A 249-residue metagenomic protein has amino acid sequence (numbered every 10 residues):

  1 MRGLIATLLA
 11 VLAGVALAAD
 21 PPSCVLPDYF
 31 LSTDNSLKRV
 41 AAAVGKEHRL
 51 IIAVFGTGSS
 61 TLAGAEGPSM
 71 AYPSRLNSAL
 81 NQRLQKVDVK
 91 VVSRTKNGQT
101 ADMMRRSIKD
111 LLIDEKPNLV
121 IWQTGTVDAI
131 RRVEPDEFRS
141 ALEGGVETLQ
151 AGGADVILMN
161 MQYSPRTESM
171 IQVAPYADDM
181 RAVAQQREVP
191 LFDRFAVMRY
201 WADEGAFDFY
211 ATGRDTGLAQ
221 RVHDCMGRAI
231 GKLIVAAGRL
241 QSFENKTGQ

Functional and structural regions predicted by a protein language model:
L4-L12: Sec-dependent N-terminal signal peptides
A13-A18: N-terminal signal peptide c-region/cleavage motif recognized by signal peptidases
P21-R94, D110-K116: Serine-esterase "nucleophile elbow" of acetyl-processing enzymes
I51-V54, Q85-E115, V127-L158: Internal alpha/beta domain cores that form substrate/cofactor-binding pockets in large enzymes and binding proteins
G58-T61, K96-D102, G125-R131, Q162-R166 (+1 more regions): Solvent-exposed loop/turn segments at secondary-structure junctions within structured extracellular/periplasmic domains
A63-P68, R132-D136, T167-Q172: Short, solvent-exposed loop/turn segments at secondary-structure boundaries
Q123-T126, V146-A177: Active-site segments of SGNH/GDSL-like serine hydrolases that catalyze O-acetyl group transfer/hydrolysis on lipids
Y163-Q249: Catalytic His-Asp segment of secreted/periplasmic serine-dependent ester chemistry enzymes
